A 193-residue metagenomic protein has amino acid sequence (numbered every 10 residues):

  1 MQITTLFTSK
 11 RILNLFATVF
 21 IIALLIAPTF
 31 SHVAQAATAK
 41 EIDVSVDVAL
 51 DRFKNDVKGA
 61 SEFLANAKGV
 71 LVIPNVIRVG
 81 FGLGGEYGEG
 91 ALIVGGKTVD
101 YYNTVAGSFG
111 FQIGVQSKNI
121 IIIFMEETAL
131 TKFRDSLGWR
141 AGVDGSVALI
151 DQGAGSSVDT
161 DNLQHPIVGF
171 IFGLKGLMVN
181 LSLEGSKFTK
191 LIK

Functional and structural regions predicted by a protein language model:
I3-F20, T29: Bacterial N-terminal signal peptides that target proteins for export
V19-I22, V70: Hydrophobic alpha-helical membrane-embedded or membrane-associated segments
T29-A36: Sec/Tat signal peptide C-region and signal peptidase I cleavage site
A36-K193: Small-residue-enriched, tightly packed secondary-structure blocks
